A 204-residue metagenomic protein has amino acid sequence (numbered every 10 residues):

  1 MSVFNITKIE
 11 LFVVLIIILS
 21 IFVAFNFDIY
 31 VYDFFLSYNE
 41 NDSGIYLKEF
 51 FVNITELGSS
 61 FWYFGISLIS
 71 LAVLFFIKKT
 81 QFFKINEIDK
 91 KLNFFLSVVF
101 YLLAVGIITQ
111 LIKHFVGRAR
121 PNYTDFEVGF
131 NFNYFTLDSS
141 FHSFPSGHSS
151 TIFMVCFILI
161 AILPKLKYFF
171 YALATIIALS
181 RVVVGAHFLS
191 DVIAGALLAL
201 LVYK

Functional and structural regions predicted by a protein language model:
S2-S70, H114-F132: N-terminal transmembrane-helix/juxtamembrane module of multi-pass inner/ER membrane proteins
S2-T7, L11, F76, G129-K204: Membrane-embedded catalytic cores of phosphoryl/pyrophosphoryl-handling enzymes
I18-A24, L103-I107, A174-A186: Aromatic-anchored segments of alpha-helical transmembrane domains
S20, S97-V105, T109, G195 (+2 more regions): Alpha-helical transmembrane segments in multi-pass membrane proteins
F25, L71-I85, I160-I162, K204: Structural signal for the C-terminal ends of transmembrane alpha-helices and the immediately following loop
D33, I85-I160: Membrane-interface loops
S43-Y46, K90-K91, L163-F169: Membrane-helix interface segments
G58-F75, H148-T151, L159: Hydrophobic alpha-helical transmembrane segments
